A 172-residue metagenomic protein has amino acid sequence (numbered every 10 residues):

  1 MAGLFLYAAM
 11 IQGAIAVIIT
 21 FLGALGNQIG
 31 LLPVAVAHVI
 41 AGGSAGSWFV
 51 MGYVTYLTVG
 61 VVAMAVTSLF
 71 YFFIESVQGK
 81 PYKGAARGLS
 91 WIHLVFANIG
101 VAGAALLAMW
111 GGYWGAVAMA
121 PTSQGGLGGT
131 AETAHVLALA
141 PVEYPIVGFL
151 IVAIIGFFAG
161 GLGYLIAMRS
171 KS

Functional and structural regions predicted by a protein language model:
G3-G79, G88-K171: Hydrophobic cores of alpha-helical transmembrane segments in multi-pass integral membrane proteins
